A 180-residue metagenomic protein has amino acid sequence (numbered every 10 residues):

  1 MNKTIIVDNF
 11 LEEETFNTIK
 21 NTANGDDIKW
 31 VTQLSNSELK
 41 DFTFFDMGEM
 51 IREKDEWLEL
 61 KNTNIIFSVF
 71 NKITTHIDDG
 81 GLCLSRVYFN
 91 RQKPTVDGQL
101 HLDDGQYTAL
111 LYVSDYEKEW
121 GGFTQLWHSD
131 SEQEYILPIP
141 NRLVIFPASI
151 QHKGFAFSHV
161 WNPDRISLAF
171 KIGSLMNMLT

Functional and structural regions predicted by a protein language model:
M1-G80, Q92: Non-heme Fe(II)/2-oxoglutarate
F67, N71, T75-T180: Catalytic core of non-heme Fe(II) oxygenases with the double-stranded beta-helix
